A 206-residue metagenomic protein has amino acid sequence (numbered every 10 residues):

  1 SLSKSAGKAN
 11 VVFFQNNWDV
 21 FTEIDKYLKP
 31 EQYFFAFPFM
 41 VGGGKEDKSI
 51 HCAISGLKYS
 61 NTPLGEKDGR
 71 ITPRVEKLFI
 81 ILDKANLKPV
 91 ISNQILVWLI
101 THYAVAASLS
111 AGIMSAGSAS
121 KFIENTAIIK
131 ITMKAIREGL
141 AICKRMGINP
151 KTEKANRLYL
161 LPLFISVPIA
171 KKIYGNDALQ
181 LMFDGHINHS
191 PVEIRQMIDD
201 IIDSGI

Functional and structural regions predicted by a protein language model:
S1-S49: Rossmann-like NAD(P)(H) cofactor-binding subdomain of soluble oxidoreductases
K4, P30-Q32, H51-P150: Internal alpha-helical scaffold of NAD(P)-dependent oxidoreductase catalytic cores
A9-F13, I128, S190: Short secondary-structure transition/capping motifs
W18, F37-G42, D68, I95-L99 (+2 more regions): Glycine-rich beta-alpha junction loops
G43-D47, L99-A104, P162-F164: Short, solvent-exposed polar/charged micro-motifs at secondary-structure junctions
M133, L140, K144-I206: NAD(P)-dependent Rossmann-like dehydrogenase/reductase catalytic/cofactor-binding core
